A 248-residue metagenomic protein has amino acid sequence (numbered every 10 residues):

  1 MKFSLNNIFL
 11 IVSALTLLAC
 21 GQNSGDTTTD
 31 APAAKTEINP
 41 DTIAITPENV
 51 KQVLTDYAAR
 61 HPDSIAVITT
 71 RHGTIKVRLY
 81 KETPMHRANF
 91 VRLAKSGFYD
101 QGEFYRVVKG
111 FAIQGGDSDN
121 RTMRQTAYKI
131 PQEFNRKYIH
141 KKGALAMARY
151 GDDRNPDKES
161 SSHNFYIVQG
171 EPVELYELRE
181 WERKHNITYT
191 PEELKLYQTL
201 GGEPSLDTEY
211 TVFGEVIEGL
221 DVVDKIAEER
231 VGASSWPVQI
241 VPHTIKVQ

Functional and structural regions predicted by a protein language model:
M1, T16-L17, E203: Generic secretory/membrane-interface signal
M1-F9: Bacterial N-terminal signal peptides that target proteins for export
F9-L17: Bacterial N-terminal signal peptides
C20-Q248: Cyclophilin-like peptidyl-prolyl cis-trans isomerases
